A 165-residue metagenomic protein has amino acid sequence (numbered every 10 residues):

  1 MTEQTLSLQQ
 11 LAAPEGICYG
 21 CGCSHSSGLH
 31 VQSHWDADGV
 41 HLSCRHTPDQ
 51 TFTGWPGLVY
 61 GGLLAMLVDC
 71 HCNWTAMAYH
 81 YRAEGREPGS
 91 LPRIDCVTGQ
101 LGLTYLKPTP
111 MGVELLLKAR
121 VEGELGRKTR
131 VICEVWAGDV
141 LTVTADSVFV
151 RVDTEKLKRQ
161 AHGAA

Functional and structural regions predicted by a protein language model:
M1-A12, K107-A165: HotDog/MaoC-like acyl-thioester-processing domains
M1-W55: Non-catalytic linker/capping segments at the edges of enzyme domains
C21-C23, C44, C70-C72, C96 (+1 more regions): Generic recognition of cysteine residues
H30, R45, T98-G102, L116-K118 (+1 more regions): Conserved beta-strand residues within beta-sheet cores
S43-Y79: A conserved, well-ordered hydrophobic junction motif at loop->secondary-structure transitions
H46-P48, Y105, R151: Hydrophobic residues in beta-strands and at strand termini
N73-L116: Hydrophobic beta-strand-centered segment that forms part of the acyl-chain substrate-binding groove
